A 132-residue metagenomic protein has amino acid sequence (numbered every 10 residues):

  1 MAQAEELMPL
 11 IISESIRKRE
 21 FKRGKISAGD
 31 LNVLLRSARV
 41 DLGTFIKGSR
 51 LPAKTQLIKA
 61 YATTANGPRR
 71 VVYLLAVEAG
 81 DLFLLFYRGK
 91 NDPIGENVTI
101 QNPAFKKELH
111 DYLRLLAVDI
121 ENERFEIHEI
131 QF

Functional and structural regions predicted by a protein language model:
M1-L34, L113-F132: Arg/Lys-rich, positively charged N-terminal/basic patches that mediate binding to nucleic acids
E14-F21, G43, T55, D92 (+1 more regions): A near-ubiquitous, low-amplitude feature marking generic local secondary-structure context
L35-R36, R50: Homeobox/homeodomain signature
R39-D41: Conserved pre-catalytic core of RNA-dependent polymerases
T44-G95: Basic/aromatic recognition patch in beta-strand/loop cores that engages polyanionic ligands
L74-F132: Enriched for short, Lys/Arg-rich terminal
